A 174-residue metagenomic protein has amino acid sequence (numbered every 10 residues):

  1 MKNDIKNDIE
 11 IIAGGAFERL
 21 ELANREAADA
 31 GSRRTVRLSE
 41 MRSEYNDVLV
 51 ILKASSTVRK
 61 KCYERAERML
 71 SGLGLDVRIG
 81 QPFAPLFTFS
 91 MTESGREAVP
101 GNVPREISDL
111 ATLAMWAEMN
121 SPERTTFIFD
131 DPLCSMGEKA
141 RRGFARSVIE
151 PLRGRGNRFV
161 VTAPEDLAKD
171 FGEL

Functional and structural regions predicted by a protein language model:
K2-N7: Compositionally biased, intrinsically disordered low-complexity segments enriched for polar/charged residues
D8-G74, R78: Charged, surface-exposed helical/loop "interaction arms" that form contiguous linear patches used for dimerization
L70-T92: Long, charged, glycine-rich C-terminal linkers/tails
S94-V99: Interfacial catalytic loop of ABC nucleotide-binding domains
R105-I128: GG-anchored amphipathic helix commonly corresponding to the ABC/SMC/Rad50 NBD signature/C-loop
S121, G137-R142: Conserved D-loop-proximal element of ABC-family nucleotide-binding domains
F127-L133, G137: Walker B catalytic motif
R141-L174: C-terminal lobe/lid and adjacent interdomain/linker elements of RecA-like ASCE P-loop ATPase modules
